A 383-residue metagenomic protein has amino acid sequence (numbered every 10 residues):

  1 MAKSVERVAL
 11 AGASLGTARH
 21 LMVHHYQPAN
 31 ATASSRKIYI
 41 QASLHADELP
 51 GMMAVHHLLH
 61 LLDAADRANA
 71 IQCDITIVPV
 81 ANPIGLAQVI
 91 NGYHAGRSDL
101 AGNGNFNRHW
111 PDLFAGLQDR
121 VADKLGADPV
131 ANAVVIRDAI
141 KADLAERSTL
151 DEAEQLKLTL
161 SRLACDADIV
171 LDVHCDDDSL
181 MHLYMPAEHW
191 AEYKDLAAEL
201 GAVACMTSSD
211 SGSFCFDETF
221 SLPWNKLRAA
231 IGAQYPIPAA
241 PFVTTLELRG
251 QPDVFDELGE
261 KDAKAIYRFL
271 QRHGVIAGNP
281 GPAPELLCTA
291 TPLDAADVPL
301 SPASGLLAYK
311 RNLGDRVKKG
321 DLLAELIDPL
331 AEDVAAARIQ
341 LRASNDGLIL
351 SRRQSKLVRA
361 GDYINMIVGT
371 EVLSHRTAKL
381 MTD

Functional and structural regions predicted by a protein language model:
M1-D383: Structured catalytic-domain cores with a bias toward divalent-metal coordination
